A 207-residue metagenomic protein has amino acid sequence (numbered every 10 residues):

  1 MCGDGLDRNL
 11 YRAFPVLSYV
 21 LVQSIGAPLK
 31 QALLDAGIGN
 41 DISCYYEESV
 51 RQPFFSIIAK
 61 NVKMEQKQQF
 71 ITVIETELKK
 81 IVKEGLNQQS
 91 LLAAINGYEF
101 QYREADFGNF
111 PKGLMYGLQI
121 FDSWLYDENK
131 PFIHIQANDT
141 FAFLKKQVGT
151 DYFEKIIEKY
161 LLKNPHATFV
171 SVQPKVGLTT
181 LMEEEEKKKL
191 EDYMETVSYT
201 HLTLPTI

Functional and structural regions predicted by a protein language model:
M1-G3, K30-K145, P165-K175, L181: M16 family metallopeptidases and their MPP-like homologs
D7-R12, Q68-Q69, T180-E185: Short conserved micro-motifs at the rims of enzyme active sites and ligand-binding pockets
N9-L21: Active/ligand-binding-proximal structured segments within catalytic/core domains that scaffold catalytic residues
Y19, K189-Y199: Short, cationic low-complexity segments
F153: Nucleic-acid-processing active sites and adjacent nucleic-acid-binding tracks, predominantly divalent metal-dependent
I156: Conserved functional hotspot residues or short segments at active or partner-binding sites across diverse domains
T200-T206: Conserved small/polar residues in nucleotide/adenosyl-binding loops
